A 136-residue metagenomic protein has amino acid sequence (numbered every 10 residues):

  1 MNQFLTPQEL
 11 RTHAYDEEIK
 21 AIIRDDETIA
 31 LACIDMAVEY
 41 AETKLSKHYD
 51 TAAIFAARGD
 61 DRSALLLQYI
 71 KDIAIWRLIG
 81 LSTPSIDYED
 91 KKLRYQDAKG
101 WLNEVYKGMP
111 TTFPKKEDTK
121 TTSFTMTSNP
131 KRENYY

Functional and structural regions predicted by a protein language model:
M1-S63, T121-Y136: Conserved short "hinge" loops at termini or chain/domain junctions
R58-L66, I86-E89: Short coil/turn segments at secondary-structure boundaries
L66-I79: Solvent-exposed aromatic/hydrophobic patches embedded in short alpha-helical segments
W76-Y136: Short loop/turn elements at secondary-structure junctions
